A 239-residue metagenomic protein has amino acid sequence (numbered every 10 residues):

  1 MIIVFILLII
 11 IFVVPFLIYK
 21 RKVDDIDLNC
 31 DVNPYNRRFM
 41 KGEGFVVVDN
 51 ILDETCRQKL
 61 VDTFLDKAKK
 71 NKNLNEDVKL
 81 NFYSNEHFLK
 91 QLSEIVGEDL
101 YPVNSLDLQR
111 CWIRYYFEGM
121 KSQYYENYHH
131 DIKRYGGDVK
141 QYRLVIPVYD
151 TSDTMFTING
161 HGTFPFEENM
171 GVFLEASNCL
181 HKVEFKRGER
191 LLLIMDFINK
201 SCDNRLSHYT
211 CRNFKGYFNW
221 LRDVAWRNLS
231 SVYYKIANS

Functional and structural regions predicted by a protein language model:
M1-G42, L206-S239: Fe(II)/2-oxoglutarate
I3, G44-V46, V172: Generic beta-sheet signal
V23-S105: Non-heme Fe(II)/2-oxoglutarate
R37-F39, N104, K133-G137, T163-P165 (+1 more regions): A general structural signal for short secondary-structure junctions and capping/turn motifs
V48, L60, F88, L92 (+6 more regions): Hydrophobic beta-strand residues in large extracellular and virion-surface proteins
I51-L52, I132, N178, F197: A broadly conserved detector of short glycine/acidic/proline-rich loop/turn motifs that flank catalytic sites and bind
K70-M155: Conserved double-stranded beta-helix
K140, T151-S239: Catalytic core of Fe(II)/2-oxoglutarate
